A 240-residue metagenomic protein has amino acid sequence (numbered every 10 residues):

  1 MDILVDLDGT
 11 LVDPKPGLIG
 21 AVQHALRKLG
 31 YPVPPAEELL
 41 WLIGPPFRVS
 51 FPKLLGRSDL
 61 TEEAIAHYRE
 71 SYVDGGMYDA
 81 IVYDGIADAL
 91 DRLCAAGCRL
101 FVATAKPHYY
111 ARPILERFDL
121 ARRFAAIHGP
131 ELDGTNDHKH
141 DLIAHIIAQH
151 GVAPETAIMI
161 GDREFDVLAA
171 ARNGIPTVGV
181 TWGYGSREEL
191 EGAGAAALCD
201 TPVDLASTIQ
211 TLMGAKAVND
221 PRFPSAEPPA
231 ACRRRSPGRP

Functional and structural regions predicted by a protein language model:
M1-D88: N-terminal helical cap/lid subdomain that shapes the substrate entry/recognition surface in HAD-like hydrolases
M1-V5, A215-S225, C232-P240: Non-catalytic pre-domain segments flanking phosphatase-related domains
D2, K139-L168: Conserved Lys-Pro-Asp/Glu-containing loop-to-beta segment of HAD-superfamily phosphomonoesterases, centered on
P32, S58, A121-A125, A153 (+1 more regions): Conserved H-loop
D74-V102, H108-R112, H140: Short, acidic loop-to-helix structural element flanking the phosphoryl-transfer center in phosphate-processing enzymes
A95-C98, Q149-T156, L212: Glycine-rich phosphate-binding loop signature in dinucleotide/nucleotide-binding domains
A121-N136: A short, structured active-site edge motif that brings together acidic residues
I158-C199: Acidic, Mg2+-coordinating phosphoryl-transfer loop and its flanking beta/alpha structural elements, shared across
